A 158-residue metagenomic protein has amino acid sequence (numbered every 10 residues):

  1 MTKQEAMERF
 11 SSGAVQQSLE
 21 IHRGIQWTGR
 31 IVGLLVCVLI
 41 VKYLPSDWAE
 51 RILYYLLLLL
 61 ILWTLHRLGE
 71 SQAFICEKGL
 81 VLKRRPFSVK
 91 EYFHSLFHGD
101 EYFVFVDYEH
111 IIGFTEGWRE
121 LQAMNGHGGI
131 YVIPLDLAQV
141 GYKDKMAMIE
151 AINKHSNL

Functional and structural regions predicted by a protein language model:
M1-K42: N-terminal membrane-targeting/pre-transmembrane regions
S12, Q17, I21, F103-V106 (+1 more regions): Generic detection of short hydrophobic beta-strand segments and adjacent strand-loop junctions
Q17-Q26, L58-C76, T115-E116: Generic detector of contiguous secondary-structure segments
T28, L82, F87-E91, G128-I133: Short, surface-exposed beta-strand/loop "edge" segments at domain boundaries and coil↔beta transitions
T28-G29, V41-L58: Hydrophobic alpha-helical transmembrane segments
I61-F105: Conserved beta-hairpin
V89-H127: Acidic, Ser/Thr-rich low-complexity segments on the non-lumenal side of membrane proteins
Q122-L158: A membrane-cytosol interface segment of integral membrane proteins
